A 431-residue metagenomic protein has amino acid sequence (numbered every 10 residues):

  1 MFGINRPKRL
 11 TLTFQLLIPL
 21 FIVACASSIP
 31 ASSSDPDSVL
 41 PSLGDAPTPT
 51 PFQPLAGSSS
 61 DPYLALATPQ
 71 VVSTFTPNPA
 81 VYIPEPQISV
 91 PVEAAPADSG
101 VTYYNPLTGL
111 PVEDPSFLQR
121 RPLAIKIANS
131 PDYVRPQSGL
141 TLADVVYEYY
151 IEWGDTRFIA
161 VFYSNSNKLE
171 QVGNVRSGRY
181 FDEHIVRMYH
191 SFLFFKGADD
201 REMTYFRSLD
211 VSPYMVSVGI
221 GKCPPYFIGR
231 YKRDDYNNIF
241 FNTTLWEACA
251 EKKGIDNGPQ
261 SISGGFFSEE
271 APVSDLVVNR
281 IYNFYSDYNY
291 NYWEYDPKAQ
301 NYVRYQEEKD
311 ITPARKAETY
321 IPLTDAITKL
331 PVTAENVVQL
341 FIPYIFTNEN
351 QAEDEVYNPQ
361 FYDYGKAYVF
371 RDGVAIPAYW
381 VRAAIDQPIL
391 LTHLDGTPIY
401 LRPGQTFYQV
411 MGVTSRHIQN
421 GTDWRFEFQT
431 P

Functional and structural regions predicted by a protein language model:
G3-F14: Bacterial N-terminal signal peptides that target proteins for export
T13-A24: Bacterial N-terminal signal peptides
Q15-L16, S33-S34, S60, P331-N336: Low-complexity, intrinsically disordered regions enriched in charged/polar residues
C25-Y103: Ser/Thr-rich, Proline-interspersed low-complexity disordered segments
F75, Y82-Y147, E152-P431: A surface/extracellular/periplasmic glyco- and lipid-processing/surface-interacting theme
